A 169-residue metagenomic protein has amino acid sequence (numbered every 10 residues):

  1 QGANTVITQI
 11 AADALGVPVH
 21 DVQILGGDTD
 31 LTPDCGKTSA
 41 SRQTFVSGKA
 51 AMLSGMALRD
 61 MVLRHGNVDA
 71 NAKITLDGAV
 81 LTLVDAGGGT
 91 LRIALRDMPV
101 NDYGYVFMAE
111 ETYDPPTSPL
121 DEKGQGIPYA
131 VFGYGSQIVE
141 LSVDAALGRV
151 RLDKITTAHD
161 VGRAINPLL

Functional and structural regions predicted by a protein language model:
Q1-L169: Cofactor-binding beta-sheet edge motifs in enzyme active sites
